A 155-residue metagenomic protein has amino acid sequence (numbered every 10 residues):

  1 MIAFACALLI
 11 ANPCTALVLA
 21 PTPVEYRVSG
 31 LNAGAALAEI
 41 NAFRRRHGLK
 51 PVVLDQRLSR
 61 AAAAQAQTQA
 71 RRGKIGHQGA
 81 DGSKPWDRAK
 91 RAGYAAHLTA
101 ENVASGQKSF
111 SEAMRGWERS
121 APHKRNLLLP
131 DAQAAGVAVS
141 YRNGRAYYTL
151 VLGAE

Functional and structural regions predicted by a protein language model:
M1-G30: N-terminal secretory targeting signals
F4, V24, I75, A92 (+1 more regions): Intrinsically disordered, low-complexity segments enriched in small/polar residues
I10-T15, A38, Q56-R60, P85-D87 (+2 more regions): Short hydrophobic/aromatic-rich motifs at helix boundaries and adjacent loops
A20, V28-D87, P130-D131, A135-G136: Short, well-ordered surface patches within globular domains
P21-E25, K50, A95, G106: Short amphipathic alpha-helical segments at helix-loop
K84-E155: A well-ordered secondary-structure block
